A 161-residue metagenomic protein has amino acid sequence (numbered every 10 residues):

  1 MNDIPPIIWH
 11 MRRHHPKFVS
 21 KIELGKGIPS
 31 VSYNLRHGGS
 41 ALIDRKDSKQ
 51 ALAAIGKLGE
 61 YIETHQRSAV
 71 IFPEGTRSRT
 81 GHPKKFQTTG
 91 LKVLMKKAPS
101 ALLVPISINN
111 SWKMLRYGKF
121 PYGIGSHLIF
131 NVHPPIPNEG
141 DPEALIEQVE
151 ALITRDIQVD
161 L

Functional and structural regions predicted by a protein language model:
M1-D47: Catalytic core of membrane glycerolipid acyltransferases/transacylases, capturing the structured, soluble-facing
P6-W9, I55, H82-K85: Short amphipathic alpha-helical segments
I7, Y33, A53-G56, K92: Short amphipathic alpha-helical coupling elements at transmembrane boundaries
R12, I62-E63, M95: Residue-level signal for alpha-helix termini/capping positions
V19, A51, K57-G59, A69 (+1 more regions): Soluble extracytoplasmic domains of inner/organellar membrane proteins
P29-Y33, S68-V70, T76-A144: A cross-family acyltransferase "interaction/gating" segment
G39-Y61, Q66: A membrane-cytosol interface segment of integral membrane proteins
N138-L161: A cross-taxonomic marker for long C-terminal extensions/tails that follow the last structured domain
